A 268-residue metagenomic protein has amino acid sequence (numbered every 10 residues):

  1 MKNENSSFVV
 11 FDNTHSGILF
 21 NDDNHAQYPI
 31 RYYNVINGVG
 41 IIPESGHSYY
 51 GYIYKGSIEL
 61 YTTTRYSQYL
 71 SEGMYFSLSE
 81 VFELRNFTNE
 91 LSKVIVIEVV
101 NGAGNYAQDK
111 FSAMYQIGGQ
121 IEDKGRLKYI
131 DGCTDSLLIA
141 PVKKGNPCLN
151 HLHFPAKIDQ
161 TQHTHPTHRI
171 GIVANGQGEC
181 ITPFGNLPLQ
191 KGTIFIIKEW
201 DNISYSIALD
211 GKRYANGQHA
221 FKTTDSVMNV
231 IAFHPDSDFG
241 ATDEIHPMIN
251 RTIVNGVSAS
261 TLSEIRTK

Functional and structural regions predicted by a protein language model:
M1-L149, P155-A156, G185-K191, I207-K268: Intrinsic disorder/low-complexity detector
S77-L78, I181, I197, Y205: A generic structural signal for residues embedded in beta-strands
V81, W200-D201: Short, surface-exposed secondary-structure boundary micro-motifs
L149-T167, V173-G176, C180-T182: A mid-sequence, solvent-exposed acidic-amphipathic segment
H163-H165, I203, H219: Histidine-centered active-site/metal-ligand motif
K191-W200: Ankyrin-repeat and related helical/solenoid repeat scaffolds used for protein-protein interactions
